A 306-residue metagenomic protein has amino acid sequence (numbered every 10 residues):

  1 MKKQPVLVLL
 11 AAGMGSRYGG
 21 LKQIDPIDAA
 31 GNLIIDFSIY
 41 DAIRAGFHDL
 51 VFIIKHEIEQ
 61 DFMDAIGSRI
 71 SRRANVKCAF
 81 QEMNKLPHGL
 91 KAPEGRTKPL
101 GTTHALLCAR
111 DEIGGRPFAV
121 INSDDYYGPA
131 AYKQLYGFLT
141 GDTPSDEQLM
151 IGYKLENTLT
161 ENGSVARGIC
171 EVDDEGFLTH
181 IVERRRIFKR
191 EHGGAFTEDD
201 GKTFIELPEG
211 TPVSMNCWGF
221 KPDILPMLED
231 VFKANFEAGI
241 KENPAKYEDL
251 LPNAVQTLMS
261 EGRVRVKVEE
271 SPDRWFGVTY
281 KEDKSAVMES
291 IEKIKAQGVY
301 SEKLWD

Functional and structural regions predicted by a protein language model:
M1-A12, A29-N122, Y127-Y132, T140-G141: Conserved N-terminal catalytic core of the sugar/cofactor nucleotidyltransferase
I24, C170-V172, V268: A structural signal for short hydrophobic beta-strand segments in well-ordered beta-sheet cores
F62-I66, L135, L228, V287: Hydrophobic packing residues within well-ordered alpha-helices of enzyme cores
H88-P99, G163-G168, E282-A286: Short, surface-exposed amphipathic charged segments that create phosphate/polyanion-binding patches used for binding
P129-W218, P222: Conserved core of the sugar-phosphate nucleotidyltransferase
P212, K267-D273: Catalytic beta-strand/loop signature of glycosyltransferases that borders the donor
E229-R263: A C-terminal functional module that forms or caps the active site or interfaces directly with catalytic machinery
R265, W275-D306: Hydrophobic helical membrane-anchoring modules
